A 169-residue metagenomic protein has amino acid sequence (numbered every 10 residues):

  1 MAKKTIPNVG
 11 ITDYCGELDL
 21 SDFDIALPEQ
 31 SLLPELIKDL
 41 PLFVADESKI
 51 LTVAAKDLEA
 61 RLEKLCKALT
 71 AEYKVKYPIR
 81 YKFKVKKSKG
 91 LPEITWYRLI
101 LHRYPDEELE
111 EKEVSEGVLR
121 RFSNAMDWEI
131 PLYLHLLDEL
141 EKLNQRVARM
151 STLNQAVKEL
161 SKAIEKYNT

Functional and structural regions predicted by a protein language model:
M1-I11, K86-K87: Short Lys/Arg-rich cationic patches that frequently serve as NLS/NoLS or arginine-rich RNA/DNA-binding motifs
P7-R80: Negatively charged, low-complexity tracts enriched in Asp/Glu with abundant Ser/Thr
Y14, L20-I25, E107, W128 (+3 more regions): Short linear motifs in intrinsically disordered/low-complexity regions
L18, E47, V85-K87, L101 (+1 more regions): Generic alpha-helical secondary structure signal
E63-Y104: Amphipathic, interaction-prone secondary-structure segments
K89-Q145: Intrinsically disordered, low-complexity regulatory segments enriched in Ser/Thr/Pro and charged residues
E139-N168: Non-transmembrane, heptad-repeat alpha-helical coiled-coil rod segments that act as dimerization/spacing scaffolds
